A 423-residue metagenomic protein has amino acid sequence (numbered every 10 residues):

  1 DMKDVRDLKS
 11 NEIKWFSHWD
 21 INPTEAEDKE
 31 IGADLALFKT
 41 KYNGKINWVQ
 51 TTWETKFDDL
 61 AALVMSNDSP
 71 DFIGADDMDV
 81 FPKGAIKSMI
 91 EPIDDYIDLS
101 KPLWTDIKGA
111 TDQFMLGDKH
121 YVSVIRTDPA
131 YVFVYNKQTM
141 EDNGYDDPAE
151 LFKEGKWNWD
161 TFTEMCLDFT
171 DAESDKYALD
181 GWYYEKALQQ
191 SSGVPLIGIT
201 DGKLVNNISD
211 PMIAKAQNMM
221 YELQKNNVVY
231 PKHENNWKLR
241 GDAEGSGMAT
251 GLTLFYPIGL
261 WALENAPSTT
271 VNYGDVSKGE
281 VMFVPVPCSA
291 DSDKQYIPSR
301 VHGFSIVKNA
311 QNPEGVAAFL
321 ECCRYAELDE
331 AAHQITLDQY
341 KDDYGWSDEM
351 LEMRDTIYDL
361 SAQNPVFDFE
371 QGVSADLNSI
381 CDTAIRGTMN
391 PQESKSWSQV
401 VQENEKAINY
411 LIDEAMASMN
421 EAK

Functional and structural regions predicted by a protein language model:
D1-K9, T52, D76-A130, D160 (+1 more regions): Hinge/lid segment of periplasmic solute-binding proteins
D1-P82, E330-Q334, G387, P391-K423: Conserved N-terminal structural module of periplasmic/extracytoplasmic solute-binding proteins
K14-S17, I73, M115-R126, Y131 (+2 more regions): Extracytoplasmic/periplasmic solute-binding protein
F57-S69, M140, T161-D168, K238-Y256: Short helices/loops that flank or line small-molecule/ion binding pockets
D94-D106, L151-E154, V194-K215, N272-Y273 (+1 more regions): Short, solvent-exposed loop/beta-turn-alpha elements that line the ligand-binding surface or hinge of extracytoplasmic
T163-C166, G202-W237: Glycine-centered hinge/linker elements that transmit conformational signals in sensory and ligand-binding systems
N272-K341: Extracytoplasmic/periplasmic substrate-recognition and gating elements
P313-E314, E327-K423: Conserved C-terminal helix/tail region of periplasmic/extracytoplasmic solute-binding proteins
